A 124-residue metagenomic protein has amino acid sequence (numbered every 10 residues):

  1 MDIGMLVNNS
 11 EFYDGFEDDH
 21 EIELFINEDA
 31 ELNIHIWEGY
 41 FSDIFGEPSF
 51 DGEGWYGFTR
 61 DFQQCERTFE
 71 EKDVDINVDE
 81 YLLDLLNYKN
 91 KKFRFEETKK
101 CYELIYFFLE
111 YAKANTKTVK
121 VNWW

Functional and structural regions predicted by a protein language model:
M1-K117, W123-W124: Acidic (Asp/Glu-rich) sequence patches and key acidic residues that form negatively charged surfaces used
